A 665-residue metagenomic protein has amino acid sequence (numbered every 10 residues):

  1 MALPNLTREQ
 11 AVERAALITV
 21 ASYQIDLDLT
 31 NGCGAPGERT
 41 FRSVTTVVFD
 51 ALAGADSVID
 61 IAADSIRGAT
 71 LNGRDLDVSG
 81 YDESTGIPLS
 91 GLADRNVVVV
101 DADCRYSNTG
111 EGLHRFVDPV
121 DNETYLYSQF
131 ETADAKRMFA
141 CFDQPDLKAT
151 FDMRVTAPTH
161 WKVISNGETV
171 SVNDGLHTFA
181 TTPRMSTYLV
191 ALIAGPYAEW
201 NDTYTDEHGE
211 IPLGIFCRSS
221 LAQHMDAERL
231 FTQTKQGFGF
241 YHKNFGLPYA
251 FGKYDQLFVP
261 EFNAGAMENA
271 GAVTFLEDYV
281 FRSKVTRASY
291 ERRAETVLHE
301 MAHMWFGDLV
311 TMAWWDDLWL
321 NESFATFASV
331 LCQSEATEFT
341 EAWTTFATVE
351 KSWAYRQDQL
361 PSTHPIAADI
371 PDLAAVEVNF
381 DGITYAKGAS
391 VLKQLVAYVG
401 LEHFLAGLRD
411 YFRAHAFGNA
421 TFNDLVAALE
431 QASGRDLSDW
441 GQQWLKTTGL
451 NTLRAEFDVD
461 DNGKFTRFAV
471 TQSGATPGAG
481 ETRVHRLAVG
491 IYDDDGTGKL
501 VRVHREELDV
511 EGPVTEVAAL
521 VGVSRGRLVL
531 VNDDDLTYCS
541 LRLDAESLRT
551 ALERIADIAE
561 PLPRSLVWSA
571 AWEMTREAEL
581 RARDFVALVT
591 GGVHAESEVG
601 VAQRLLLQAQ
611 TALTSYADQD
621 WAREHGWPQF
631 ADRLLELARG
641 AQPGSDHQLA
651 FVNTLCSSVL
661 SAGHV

Functional and structural regions predicted by a protein language model:
M1-R42, P119-Y125, P145, L437-S438 (+1 more regions): N-terminal, polar/Ser/Thr-rich
A2, Q129, R154-A157, K162 (+5 more regions): Non-catalytic accessory/interaction domains
L17, D103-T205, E228-R229, E481 (+4 more regions): Extended, low-hydrophobicity, Ser/Thr/Pro/Gly-biased non-transmembrane segments
R42-V58: Ligand-binding face of N-terminal immunoglobulin V-set domains in extracellular IgSF glycoproteins
S57, I61-P119, P513-R525: A surface-exposed beta-strand-loop module
D60-S65, L147, G480-L487: Short coil-to-beta strand junction motifs in C2/discoidin
D75-G91, Q129-K136, E277-T296: Aromatic/His-enriched, Gly/Pro-containing loop or helix-boundary segments that lie immediately adjacent to catalytic
F179, E210, G214-G478, T611 (+3 more regions): Hydrophobic alpha-helical and helix-loop surface patches within well-folded domains that function as non-catalytic
